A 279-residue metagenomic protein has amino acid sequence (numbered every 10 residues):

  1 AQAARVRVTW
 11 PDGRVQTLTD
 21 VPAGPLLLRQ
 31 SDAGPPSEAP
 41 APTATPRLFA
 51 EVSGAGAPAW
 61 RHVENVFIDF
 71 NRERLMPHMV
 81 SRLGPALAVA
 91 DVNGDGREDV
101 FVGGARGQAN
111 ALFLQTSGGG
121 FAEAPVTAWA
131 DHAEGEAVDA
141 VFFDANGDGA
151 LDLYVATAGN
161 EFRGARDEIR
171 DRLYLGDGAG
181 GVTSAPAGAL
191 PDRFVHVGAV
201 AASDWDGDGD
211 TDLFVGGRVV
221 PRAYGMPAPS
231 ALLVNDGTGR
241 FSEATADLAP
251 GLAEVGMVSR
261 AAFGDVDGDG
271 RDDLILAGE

Functional and structural regions predicted by a protein language model:
A1-A86, G120, A249: Gly/Ser/Thr/Pro-enriched helix-cap/hinge segments flanking short amphipathic alpha-helices
T43-V63, R74-M79, A124-E136, A185-H196 (+1 more regions): Short loop/turn motifs that recur once per blade in beta-propeller domains
L83-G94, L114, A137-L151, G188-A189 (+3 more regions): Beta-propeller blade termini
G94-G104, G147-A156, G207-G216, G268-A277: Acidic/hydrophobic-patterned starts of short beta strands in beta-sheet-rich repeat architectures
A109-A124, G164-A185, Y224-A244: Beta-propeller blade repeat segments, especially FG-GAP/WD-type strand-to-loop junctions in 6- to 7-bladed propeller
F121, D131-G176: A generic tandem-repeat structural signature
A189-E279: Solenoidal tandem-repeat scaffolds enriched in leucines and small polar residues
